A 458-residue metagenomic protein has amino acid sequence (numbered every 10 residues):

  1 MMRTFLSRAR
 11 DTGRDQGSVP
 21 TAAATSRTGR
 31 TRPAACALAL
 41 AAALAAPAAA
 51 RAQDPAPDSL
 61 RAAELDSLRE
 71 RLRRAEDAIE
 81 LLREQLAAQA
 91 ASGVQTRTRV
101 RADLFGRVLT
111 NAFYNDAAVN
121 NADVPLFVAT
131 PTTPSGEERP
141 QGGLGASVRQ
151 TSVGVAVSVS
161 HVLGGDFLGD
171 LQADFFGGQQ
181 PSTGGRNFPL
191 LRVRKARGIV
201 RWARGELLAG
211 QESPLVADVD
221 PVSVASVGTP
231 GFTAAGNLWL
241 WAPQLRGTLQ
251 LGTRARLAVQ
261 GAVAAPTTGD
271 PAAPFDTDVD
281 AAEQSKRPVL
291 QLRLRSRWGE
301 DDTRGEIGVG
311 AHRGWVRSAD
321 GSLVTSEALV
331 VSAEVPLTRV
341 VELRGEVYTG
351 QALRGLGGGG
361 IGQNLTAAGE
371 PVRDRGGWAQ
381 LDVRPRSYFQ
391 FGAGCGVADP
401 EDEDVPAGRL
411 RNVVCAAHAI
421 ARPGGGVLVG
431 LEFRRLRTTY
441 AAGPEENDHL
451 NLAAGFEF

Functional and structural regions predicted by a protein language model:
M1-R30: N-terminal secretory signal peptides that target proteins for export/translocation
A35-A45: Bacterial N-terminal signal peptides
R51-D123, G136: N-terminal periplasmic/intermembrane-space "pro-region" immediately following the signal or transit peptide
G93-T130, P134-G269, K286-D301, E306 (+3 more regions): Outer membrane beta-barrel
N115, F176-S182, E212-D218, T229-G231 (+7 more regions): Sequence/structural signature of outer-membrane beta-barrel proteins
G142-G145, G185-L190, G231-N237, D280-R287 (+4 more regions): Replace "Gram-negative outer membrane beta-barrel proteins" with "bacterial and organellar outer membrane beta-barrel
S285, L292, R297-R409, V413: Detector for outer-membrane/organellar transmembrane beta-barrel domains, recognizing the amphipathic beta-strand
A421, E446-F458: Outer-membrane beta-barrel "beta-signal"
